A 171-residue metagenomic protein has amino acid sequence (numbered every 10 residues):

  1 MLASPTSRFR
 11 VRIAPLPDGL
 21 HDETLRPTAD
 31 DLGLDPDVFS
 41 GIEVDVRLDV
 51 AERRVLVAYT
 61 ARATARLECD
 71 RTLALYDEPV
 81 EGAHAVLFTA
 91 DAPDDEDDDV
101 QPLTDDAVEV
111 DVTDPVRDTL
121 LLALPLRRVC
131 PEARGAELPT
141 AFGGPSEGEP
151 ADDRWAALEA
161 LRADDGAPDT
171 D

Functional and structural regions predicted by a protein language model:
M1-D18, G41, D77-D171: Charge-rich, low-complexity linker and terminal segments
M1-E68: A positional/architectural concept
L73: Cys/His-coordinated zinc-binding microdomains
